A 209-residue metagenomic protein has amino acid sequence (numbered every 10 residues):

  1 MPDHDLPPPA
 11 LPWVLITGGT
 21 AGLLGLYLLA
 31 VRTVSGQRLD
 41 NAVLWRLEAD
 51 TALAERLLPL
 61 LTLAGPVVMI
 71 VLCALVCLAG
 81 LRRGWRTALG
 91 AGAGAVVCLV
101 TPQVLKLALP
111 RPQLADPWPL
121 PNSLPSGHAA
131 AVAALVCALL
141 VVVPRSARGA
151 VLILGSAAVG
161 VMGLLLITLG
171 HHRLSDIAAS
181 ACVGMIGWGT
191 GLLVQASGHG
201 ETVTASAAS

Functional and structural regions predicted by a protein language model:
M1-P12, G170, G198-V203: Cytoplasmic juxtamembrane interface segments
P2-P119, L140-V141: Hydrophobic alpha-helical bundle signature of multipass membrane enzymes
D116-S209: Membrane-embedded catalytic cores of phosphoryl/pyrophosphoryl-handling enzymes
